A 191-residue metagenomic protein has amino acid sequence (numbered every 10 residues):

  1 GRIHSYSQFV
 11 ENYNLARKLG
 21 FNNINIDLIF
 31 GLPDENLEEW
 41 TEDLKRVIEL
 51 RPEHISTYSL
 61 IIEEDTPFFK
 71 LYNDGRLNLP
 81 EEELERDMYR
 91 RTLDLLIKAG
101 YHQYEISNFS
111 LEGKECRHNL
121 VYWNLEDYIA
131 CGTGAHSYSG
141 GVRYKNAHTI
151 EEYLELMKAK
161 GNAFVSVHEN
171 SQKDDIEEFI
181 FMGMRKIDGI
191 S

Functional and structural regions predicted by a protein language model:
G1-S191: C-terminal scaffold of the Radical SAM
